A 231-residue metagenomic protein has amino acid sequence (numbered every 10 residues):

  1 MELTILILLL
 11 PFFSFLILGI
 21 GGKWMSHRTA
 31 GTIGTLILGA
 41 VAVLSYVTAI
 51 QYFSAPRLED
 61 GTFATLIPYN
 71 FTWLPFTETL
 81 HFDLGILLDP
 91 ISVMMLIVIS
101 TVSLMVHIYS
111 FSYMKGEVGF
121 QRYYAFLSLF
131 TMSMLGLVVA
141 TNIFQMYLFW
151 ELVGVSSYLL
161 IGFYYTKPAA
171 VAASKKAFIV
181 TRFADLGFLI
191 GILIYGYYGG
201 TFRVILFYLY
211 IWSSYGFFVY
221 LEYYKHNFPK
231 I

Functional and structural regions predicted by a protein language model:
M1-I231: ...captures the hydrophobic TM-helix bundle architecture rather than a specific catalytic motif, and can also fire on
